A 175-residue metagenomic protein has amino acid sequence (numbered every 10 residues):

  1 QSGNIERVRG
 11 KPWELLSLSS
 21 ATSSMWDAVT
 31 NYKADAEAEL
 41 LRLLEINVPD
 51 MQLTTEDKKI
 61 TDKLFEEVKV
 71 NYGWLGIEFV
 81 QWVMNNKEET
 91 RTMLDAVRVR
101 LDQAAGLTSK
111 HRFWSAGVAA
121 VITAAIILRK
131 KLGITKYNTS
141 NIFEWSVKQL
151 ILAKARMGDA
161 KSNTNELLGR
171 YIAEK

Functional and structural regions predicted by a protein language model:
Q1-E6, K11, M25-K175: Extended alpha-helical interface modules used as scaffolds for assembling large macromolecular complexes
S19-A21: Short His-Asn-centered micro-motif
